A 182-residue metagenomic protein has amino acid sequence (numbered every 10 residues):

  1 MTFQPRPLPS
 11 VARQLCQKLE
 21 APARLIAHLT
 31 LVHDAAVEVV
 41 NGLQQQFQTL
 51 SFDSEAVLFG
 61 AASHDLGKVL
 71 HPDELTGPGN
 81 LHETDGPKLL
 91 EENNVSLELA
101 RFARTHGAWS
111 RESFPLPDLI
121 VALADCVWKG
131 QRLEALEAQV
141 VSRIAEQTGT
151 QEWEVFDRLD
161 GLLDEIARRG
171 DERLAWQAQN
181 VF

Functional and structural regions predicted by a protein language model:
M1-R13: Short alpha-helical hairpin
Q14, E20, R24-Q44: A positional/architectural concept
Q17-L19, T49-Q147: Divalent metal-dependent catalytic cores for phosphoryl transfer on phosphate-bearing substrates
I26, T30-H33, S54-L58, P87 (+3 more regions): Short, well-structured alpha-helical segments
W153-F182: Charged phosphate-binding loop/patch that engages nucleotide di/tri-phosphates or the phosphate backbone of nucleic
